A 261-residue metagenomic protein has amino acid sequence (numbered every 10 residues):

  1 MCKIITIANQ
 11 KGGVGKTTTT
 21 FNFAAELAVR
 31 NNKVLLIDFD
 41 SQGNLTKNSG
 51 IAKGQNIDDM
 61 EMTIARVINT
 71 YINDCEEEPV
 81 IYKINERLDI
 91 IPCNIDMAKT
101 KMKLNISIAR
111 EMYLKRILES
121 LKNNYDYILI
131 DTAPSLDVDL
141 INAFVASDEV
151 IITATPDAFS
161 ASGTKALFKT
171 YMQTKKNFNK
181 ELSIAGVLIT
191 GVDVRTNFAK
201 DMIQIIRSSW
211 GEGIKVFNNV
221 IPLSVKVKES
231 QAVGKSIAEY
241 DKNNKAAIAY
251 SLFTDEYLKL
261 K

Functional and structural regions predicted by a protein language model:
M1-K261: P-loop NTP-binding core
